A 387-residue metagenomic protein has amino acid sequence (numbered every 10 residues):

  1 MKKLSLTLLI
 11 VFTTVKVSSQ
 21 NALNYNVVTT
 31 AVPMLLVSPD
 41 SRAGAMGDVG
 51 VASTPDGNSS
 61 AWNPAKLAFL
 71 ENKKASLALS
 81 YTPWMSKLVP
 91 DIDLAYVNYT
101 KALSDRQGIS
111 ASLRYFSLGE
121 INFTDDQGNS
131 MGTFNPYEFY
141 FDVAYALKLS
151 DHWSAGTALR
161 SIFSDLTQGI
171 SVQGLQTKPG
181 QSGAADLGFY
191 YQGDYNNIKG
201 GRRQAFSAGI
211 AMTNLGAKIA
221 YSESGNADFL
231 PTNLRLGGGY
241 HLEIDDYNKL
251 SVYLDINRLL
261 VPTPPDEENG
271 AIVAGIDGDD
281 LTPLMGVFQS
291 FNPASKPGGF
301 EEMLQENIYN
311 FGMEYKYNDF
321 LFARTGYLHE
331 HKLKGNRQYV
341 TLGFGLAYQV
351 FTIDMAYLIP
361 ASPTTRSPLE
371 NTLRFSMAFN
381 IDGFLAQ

Functional and structural regions predicted by a protein language model:
M1-L23, R258: Bacterial Sec-dependent N-terminal signal peptides
Q20-Q387: Subset of outer-membrane beta-barrel
